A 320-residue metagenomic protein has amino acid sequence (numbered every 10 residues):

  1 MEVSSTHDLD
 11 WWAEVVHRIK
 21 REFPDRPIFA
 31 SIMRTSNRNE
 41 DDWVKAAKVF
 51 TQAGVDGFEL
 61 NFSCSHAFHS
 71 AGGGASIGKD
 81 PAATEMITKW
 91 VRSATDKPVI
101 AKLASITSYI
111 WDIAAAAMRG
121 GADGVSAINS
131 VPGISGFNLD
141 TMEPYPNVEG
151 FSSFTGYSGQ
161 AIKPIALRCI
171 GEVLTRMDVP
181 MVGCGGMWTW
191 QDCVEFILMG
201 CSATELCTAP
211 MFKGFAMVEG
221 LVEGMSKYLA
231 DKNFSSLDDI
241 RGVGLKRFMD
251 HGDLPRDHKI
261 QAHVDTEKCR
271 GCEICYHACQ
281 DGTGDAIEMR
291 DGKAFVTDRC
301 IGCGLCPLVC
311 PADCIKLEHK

Functional and structural regions predicted by a protein language model:
M1-F23: Glycine-rich, positively charged N-terminal anion/phosphate-binding segment
K20-W43: N-terminal capping/lid subdomain adjacent to the active-site entrance of alpha/beta enzymes
T35-V182, W188-A203, D250, D257 (+2 more regions): Alpha/beta enzyme core
G136-T155, I197, A209-F234: C-terminal helical cap(s) of enzyme catalytic domains, especially alpha/beta-barrels
K163, G171, E223-C272, H277 (+1 more regions): Extended, intrinsically disordered, low-complexity segments
G220, A286-E288, K293-D298: C-terminal structured "cap/appendage" subdomains that terminate the fold
I274-D291, L305-K320: Iron-sulfur cluster-binding cysteine motifs and their immediate structural context in ferredoxin-like electron-transfer
